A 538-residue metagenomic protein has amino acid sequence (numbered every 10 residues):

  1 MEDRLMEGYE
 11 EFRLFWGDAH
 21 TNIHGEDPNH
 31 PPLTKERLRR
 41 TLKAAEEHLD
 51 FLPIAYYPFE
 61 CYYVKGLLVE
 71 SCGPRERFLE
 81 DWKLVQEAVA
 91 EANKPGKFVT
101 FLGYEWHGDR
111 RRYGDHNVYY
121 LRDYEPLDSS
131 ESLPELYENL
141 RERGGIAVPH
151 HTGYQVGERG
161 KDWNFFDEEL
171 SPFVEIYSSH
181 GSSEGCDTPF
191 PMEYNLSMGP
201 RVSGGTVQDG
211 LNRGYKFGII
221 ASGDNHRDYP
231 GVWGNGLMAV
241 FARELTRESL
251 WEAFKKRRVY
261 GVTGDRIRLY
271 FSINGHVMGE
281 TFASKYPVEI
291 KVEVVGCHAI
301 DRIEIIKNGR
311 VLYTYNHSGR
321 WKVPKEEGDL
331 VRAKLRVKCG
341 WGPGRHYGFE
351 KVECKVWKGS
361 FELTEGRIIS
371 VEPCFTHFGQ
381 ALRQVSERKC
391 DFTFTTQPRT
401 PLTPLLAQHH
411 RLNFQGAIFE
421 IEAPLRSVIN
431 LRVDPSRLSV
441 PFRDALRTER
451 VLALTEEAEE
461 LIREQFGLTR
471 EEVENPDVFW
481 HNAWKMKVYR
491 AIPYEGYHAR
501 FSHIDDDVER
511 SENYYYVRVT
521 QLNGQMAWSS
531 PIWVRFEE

Functional and structural regions predicted by a protein language model:
M1-E538: Extended, charged catalytic domains and RNA/DNA-binding interfaces, predominantly in divalent-metal-using enzymes
